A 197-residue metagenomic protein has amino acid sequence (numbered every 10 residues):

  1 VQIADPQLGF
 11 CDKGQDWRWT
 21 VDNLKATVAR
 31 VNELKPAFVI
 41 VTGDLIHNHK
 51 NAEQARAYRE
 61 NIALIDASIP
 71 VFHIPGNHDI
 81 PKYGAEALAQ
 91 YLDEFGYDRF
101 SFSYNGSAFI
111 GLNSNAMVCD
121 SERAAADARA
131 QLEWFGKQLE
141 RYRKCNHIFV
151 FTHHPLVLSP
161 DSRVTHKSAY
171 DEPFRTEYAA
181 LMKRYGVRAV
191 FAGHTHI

Functional and structural regions predicted by a protein language model:
V1-R56: N-terminal active-site segment of His-dependent metallophosphoesterases
Q2, I40, F109-G111, F149-F151 (+1 more regions): Structural motif
D5, G43-D44, G76-N77, L112 (+2 more regions): Active-site glycine-centered loops adjacent to acidic/histidine catalytic or metal-binding residues that shape
L8, I46-H47, D79, L156 (+1 more regions): Short active-site segment of divalent metal-dependent hydrolases/proteases that encodes the spacing between
C11, K50-N51, K82-Y83, S159-P160: Short N-terminal helix/helix-N-cap motif within the alpha/beta-hydrolase-1
C11-G14, N115, D120-E122, P160-V164: Short acidic, glycine/proline-rich loop/turn micro-motifs
V41, Y142-P160: Short acidic, glycine-rich surface-loop motifs adjacent to enzyme active sites
N51-H147, S168, P173-A189, I197: Extended active-site neighborhood of metal-dependent phosphoesterases/phosphodiesterases
